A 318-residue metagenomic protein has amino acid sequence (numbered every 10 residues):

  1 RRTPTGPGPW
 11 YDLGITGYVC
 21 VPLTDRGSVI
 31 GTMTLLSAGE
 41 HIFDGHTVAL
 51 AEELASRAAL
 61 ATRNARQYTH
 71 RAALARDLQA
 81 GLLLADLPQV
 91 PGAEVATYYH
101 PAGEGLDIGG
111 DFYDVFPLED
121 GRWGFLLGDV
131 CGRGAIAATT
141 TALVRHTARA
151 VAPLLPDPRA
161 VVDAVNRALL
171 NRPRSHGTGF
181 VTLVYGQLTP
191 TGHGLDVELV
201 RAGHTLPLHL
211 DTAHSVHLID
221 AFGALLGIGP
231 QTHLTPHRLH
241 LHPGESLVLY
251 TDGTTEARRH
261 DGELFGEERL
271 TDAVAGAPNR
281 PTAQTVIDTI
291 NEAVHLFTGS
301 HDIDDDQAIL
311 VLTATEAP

Functional and structural regions predicted by a protein language model:
R1-G17, G227-G229: Signal-transducing coupling segments at domain and membrane junctions
T16-T24: A short, aliphatic-rich beta-strand micro-motif
C20, T32, F112: Short hydrophobic/aromatic beta-strand element in the GNAT-like acyltransferase core that lines or flanks the acyl-donor
G31-T32, V48, E52-A59: Allosteric cytosolic regulatory segments
S37, F43-G45, Q67-A72, D86-L87 (+5 more regions): Conserved subregion of the PPM/PP2C metallophosphatase catalytic domain
G45-A49, L60-D77: Short alpha-helical interdomain "coupling" segment at the junction between an upstream regulatory sensor module
P91-T97: A short, Trp-centered hydrophobic/proline-enriched beta-strand micro-motif
